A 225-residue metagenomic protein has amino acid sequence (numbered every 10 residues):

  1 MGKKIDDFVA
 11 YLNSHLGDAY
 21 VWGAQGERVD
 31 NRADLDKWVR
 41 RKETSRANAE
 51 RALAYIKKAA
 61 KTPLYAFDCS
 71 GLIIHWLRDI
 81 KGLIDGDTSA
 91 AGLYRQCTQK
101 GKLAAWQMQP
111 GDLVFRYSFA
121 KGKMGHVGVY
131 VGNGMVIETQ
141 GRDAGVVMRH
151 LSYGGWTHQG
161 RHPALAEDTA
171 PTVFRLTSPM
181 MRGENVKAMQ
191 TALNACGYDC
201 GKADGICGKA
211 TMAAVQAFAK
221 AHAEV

Functional and structural regions predicted by a protein language model:
M1-I80, Q109, F119, K123 (+4 more regions): N-terminal capping segments
L77-I84, N194-D199, F218-V225: Short capping motifs at secondary-structure boundaries
D85-T88, V127-S152: Catalytic Cys-His active-site segments of thiol-dependent hydrolases/isopeptidases
Q96-A104: Short alpha-helix capping/helix-loop boundary micro-motifs
A166-A203: Acidic, Ser/Thr/Pro/Gly-enriched interdomain connector segments
V215: Conserved hydrophobic/aromatic packing and binding residues within compact polymer-binding modules
